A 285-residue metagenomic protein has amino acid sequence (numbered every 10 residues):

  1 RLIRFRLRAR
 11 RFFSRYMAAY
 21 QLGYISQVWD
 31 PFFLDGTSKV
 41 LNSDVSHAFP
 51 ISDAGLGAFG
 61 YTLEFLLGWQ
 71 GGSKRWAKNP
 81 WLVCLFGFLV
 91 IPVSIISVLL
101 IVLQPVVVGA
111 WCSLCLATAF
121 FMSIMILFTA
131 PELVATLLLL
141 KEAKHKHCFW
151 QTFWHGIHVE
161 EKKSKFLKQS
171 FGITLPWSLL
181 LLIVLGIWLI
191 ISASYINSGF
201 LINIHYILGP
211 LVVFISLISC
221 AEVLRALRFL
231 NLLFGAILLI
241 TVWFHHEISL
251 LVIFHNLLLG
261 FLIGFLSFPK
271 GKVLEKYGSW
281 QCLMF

Functional and structural regions predicted by a protein language model:
R1-R225, F229, H246, L251-H255 (+2 more regions): Membrane-interfacial helix-loop segments of redox and metal-homeostasis proteins, especially TM-loop-TM junctions
L230-L238: Central hydrophobic cores of alpha-helical transmembrane segments in multi-pass integral membrane proteins
W243: A domain-level signal for the structural core that forms small-molecule/cofactor-binding pockets and catalytic centers
G278: Active-site-proximal polar cores
